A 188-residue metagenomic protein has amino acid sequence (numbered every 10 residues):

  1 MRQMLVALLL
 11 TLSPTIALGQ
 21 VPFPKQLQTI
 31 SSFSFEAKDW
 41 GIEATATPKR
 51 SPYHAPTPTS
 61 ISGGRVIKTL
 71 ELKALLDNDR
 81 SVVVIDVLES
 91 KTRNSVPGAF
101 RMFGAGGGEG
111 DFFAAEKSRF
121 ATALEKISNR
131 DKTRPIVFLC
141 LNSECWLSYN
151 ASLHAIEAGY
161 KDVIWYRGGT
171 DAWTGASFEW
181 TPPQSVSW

Functional and structural regions predicted by a protein language model:
M1-M4: Positively charged n-region of N-terminal signal peptides that target proteins for export
L12, A17-S95, V186-W188: Flexible, polar/low-complexity N-terminal or interdomain linker segments that lie immediately upstream of folded
S60, E71-I136: Positively charged, proline/Ser/Thr-rich regional signature most characteristic of the Rhodanese/CDC25-like
S95-P97, Y149-S152, A176-S177: Short, solvent-exposed loop/turn and secondary-structure capping segments
R101-F103, T181-Q184: Short, hinge-like loop/turn segments at secondary-structure boundaries
E116-K117, F178-T181: Short, surface-exposed amphipathic charged segments that create phosphate/polyanion-binding patches used for binding
R119-W173: Catalytic cysteine-centered active loop of the rhodanese-like fold, especially the PTP/DSP P-loop
